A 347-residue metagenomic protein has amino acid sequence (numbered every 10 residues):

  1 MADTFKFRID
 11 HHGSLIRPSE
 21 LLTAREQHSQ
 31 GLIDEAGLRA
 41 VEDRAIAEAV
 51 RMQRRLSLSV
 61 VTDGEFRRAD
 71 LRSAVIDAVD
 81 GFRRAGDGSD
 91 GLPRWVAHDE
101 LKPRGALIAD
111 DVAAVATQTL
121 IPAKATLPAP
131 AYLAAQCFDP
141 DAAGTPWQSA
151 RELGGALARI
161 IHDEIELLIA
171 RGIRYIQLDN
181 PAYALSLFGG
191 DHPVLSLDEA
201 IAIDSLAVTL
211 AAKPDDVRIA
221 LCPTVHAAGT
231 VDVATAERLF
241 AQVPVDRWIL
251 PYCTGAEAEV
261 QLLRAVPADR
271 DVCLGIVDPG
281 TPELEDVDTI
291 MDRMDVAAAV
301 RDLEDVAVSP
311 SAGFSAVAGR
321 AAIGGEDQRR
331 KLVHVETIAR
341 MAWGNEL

Functional and structural regions predicted by a protein language model:
M1-L347: Domain-level signal for soluble alpha/beta catalytic cores
